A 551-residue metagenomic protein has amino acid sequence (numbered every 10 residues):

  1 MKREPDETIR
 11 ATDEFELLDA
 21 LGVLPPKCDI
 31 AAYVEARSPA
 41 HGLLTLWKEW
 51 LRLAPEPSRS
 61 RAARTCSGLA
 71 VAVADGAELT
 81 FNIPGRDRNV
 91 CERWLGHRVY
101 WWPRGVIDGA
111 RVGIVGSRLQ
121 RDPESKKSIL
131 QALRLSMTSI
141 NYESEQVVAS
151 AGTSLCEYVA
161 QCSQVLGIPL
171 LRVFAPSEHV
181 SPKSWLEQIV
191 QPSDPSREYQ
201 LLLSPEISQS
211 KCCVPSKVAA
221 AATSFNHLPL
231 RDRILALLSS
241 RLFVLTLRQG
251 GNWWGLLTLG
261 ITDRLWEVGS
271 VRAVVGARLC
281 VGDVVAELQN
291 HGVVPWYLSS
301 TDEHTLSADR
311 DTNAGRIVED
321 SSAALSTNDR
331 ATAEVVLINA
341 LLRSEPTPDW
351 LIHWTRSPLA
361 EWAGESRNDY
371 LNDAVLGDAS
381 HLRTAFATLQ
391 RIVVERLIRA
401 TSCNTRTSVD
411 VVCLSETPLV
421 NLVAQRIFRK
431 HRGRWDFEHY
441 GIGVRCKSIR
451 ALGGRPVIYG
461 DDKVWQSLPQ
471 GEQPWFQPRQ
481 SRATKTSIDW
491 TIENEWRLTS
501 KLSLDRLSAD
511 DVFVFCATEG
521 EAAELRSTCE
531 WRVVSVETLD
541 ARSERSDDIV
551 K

Functional and structural regions predicted by a protein language model:
K2-R330: Glycine-biased, small-residue-rich flexible motifs in mid-sequence functional cores and linkers
S299-K551: NAD-dependent ADP-ribosyltransferases
